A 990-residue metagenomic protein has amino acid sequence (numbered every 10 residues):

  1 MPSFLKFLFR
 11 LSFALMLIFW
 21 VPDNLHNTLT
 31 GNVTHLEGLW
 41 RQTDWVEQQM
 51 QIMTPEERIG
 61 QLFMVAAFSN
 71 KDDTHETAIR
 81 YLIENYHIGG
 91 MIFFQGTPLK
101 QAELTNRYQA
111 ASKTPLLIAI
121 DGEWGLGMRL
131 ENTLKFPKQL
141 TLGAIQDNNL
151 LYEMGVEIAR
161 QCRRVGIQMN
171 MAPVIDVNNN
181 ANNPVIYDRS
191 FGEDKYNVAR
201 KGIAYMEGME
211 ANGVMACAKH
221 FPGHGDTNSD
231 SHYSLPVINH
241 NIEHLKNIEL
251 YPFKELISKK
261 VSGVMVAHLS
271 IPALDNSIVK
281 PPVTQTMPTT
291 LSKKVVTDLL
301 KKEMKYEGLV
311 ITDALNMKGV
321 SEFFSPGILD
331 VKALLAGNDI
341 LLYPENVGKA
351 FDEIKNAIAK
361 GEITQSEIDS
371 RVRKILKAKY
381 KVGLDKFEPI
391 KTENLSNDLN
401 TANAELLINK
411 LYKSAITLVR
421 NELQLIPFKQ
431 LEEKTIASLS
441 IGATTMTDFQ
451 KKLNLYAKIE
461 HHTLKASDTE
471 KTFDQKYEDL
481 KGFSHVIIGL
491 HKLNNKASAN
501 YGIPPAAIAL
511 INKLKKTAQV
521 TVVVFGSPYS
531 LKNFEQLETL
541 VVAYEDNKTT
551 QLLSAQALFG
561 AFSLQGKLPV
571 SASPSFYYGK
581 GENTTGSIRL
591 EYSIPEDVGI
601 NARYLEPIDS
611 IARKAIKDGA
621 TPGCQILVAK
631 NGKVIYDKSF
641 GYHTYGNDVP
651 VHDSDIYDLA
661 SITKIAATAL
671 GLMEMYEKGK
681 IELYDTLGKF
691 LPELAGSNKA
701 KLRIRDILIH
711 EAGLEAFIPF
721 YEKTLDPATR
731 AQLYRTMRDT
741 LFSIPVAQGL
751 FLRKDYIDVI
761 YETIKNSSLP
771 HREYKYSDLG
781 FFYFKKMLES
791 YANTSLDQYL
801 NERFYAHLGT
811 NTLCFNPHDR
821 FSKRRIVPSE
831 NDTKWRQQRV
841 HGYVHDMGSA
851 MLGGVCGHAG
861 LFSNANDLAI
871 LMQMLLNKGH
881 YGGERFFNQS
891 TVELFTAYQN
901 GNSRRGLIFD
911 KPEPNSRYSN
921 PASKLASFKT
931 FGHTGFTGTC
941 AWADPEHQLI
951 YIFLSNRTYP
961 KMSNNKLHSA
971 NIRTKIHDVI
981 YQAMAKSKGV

Functional and structural regions predicted by a protein language model:
L5-S12, M16-L82, S292-K293, F323-D597 (+1 more regions): Preference for extracellular/luminal or secreted protein segments
T54, Q101-L116, L126-M128, E193-E367 (+1 more regions): Second-shell residues forming the walls of enzyme active-site clefts
Y81-P98, A181, I257-M287, H485-S498: Short acidic, glycine-rich surface-loop motifs adjacent to enzyme active sites
G89, S262, I375, I616-P650 (+5 more regions): A short, well-structured edge-of-sheet supersecondary motif
P98-L117, Q146-R164, I368, R373 (+2 more regions): Active-site-adjacent structural elements in enzyme catalytic domains
S593-K630, V634-Y636, Q798-E802, T833-V990: Catalytic loop of the DD-peptidase/beta-lactamase superfamily, centered on the K-T-G motif and neighboring
D618-Q625, G646-I709, S767-G780, C856-A859: Short active-site loop at a secondary-structure junction that contains or immediately precedes the catalytic residue(s)
A700-F928: Short, surface-exposed loop or secondary-structure junction motifs that flank catalytic or metal-binding residues
